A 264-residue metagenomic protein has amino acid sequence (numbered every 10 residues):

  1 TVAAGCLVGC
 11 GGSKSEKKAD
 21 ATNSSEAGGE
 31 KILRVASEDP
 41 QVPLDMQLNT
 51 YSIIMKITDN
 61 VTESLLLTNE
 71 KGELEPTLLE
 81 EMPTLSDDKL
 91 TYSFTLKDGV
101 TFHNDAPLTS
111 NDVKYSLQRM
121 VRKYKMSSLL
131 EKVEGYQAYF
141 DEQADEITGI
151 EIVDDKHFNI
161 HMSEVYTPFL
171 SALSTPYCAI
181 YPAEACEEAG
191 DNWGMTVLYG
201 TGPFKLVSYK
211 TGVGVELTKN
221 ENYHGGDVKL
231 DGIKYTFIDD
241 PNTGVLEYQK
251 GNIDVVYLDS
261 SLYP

Functional and structural regions predicted by a protein language model:
L7-A19: Bacterial lipoprotein signal-peptidase II cleavage site
K18-R34, A106, G200, D227-D231: Immediate post-signal peptide segment of exported/extracytoplasmic ligand-binding proteins
G29-D39, T91-F94, V113-S116, F158-I160 (+3 more regions): Short, well-ordered beta-strand elements
A36-D87, Y199-G200: N-terminal lobe/hinge region of extracytoplasmic solute-binding protein
E70, M162-V228, G232, N242: Gly/Pro-rich hinge or "lid" segments in bacterial periplasmic/extracellular proteins
E81-L129, E247: Aromatic- and charge-enriched surface segment that lines or borders ligand/interaction sites
K114, L130-E184: Surface-exposed binding/hinge segments that line and control ligand-binding clefts or catalytic entry sites
E221-P264: Ligand-site clamp/hinge motif
